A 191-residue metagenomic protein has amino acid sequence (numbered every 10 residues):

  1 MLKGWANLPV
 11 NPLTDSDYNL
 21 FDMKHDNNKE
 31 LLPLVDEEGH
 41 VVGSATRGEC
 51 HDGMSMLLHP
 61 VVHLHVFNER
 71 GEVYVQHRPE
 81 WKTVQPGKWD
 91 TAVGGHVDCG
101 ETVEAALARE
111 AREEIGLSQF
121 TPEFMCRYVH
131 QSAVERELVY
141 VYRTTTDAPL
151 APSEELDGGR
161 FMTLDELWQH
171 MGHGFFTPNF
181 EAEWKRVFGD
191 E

Functional and structural regions predicted by a protein language model:
D22-H63, E69: Acidic, metal-coordinating catalytic segment for phosphate/diphosphate chemistry, firing primarily on the Nudix
H59-V93: A glycine-rich, hydrophobic loop/mini-helix early in the fold
P60, R70, E80, T102 (+1 more regions): Active-site segment of metal-dependent pyrophosphate-handling enzymes, primarily the Nudix hydrolase catalytic core
G87, C126-V129, A133-E191: Nudix hydrolase/Nudix homology domain
